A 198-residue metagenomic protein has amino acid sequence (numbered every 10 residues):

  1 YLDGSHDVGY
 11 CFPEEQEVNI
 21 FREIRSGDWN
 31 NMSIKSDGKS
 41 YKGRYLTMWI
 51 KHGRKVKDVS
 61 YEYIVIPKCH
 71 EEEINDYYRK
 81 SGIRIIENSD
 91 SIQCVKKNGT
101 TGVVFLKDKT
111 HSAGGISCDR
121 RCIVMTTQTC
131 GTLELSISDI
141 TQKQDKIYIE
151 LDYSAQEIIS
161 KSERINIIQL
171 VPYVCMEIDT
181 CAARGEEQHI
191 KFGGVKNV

Functional and structural regions predicted by a protein language model:
Y1-T110, G114-I116: C-terminal (or distal) subdomains of carbohydrate-active enzymes
I66-V198: Non-catalytic terminal regions with compositionally biased, polar/charged low complexity
